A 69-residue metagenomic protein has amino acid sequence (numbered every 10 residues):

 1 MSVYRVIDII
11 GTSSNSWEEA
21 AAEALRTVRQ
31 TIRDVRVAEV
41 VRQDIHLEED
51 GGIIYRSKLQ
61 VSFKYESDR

Functional and structural regions predicted by a protein language model:
S2-R36, V40: Short, well-ordered alpha-helical segments
I7, I45, I53-Y55: Alpha-helical interaction segments
S14-S16, I45, K64-D68: Generic "edge-of-domain/loop-turn" microfeature
V40-E48: Short amphipathic beta-strand and strand-loop transition segments with alternating hydrophobic
E49-R69: C-terminal structural segments of small proteins and small subunits
